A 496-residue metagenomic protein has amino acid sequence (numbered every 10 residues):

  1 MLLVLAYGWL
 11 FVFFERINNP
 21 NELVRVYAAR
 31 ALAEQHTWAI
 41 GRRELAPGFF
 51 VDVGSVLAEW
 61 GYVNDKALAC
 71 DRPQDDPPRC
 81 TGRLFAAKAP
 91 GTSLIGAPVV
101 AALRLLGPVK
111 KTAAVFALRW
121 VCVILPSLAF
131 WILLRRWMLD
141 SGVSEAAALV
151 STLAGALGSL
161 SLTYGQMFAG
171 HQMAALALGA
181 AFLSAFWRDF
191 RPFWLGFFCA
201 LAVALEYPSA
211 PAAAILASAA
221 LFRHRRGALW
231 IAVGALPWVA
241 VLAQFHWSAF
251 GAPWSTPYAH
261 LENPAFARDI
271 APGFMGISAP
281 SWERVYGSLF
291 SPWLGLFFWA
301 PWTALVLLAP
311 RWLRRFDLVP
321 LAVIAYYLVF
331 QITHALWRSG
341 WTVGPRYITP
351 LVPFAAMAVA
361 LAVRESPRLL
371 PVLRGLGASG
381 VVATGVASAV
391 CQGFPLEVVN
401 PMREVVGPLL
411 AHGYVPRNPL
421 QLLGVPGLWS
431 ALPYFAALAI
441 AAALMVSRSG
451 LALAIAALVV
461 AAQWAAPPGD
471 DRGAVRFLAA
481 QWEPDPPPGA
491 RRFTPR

Functional and structural regions predicted by a protein language model:
M1-R496: Membrane-proximal envelope and lipid/glycan-remodeling enzymes
